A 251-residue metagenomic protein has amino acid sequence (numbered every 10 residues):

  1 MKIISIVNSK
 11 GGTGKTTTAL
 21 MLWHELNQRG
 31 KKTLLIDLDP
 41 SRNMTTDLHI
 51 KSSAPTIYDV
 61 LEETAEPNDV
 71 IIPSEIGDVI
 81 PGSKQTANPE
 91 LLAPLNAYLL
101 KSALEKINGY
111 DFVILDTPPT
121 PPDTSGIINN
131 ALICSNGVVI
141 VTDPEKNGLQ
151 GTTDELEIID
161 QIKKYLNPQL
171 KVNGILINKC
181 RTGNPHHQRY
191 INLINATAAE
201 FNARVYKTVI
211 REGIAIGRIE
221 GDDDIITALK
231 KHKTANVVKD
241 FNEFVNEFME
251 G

Functional and structural regions predicted by a protein language model:
K2-P40: Walker A/P-loop phosphate-binding motif and the immediately C-terminal alpha-helix
S41-V79: Phosphate-binding loop that captures ATP/GTP phosphates
V79-I127: Cytosolic-facing regulatory segments adjacent to core modules
S125-K146: Inter-motif core of Ras-like GTPase G domains
K179-T227: Beta-strand-loop-alpha "switch" segments that mediate conformational coupling across diverse proteins
I226-G251: NTP-binding/hydrolysis catalytic cores, primarily Walker-type P-loop NTPases
